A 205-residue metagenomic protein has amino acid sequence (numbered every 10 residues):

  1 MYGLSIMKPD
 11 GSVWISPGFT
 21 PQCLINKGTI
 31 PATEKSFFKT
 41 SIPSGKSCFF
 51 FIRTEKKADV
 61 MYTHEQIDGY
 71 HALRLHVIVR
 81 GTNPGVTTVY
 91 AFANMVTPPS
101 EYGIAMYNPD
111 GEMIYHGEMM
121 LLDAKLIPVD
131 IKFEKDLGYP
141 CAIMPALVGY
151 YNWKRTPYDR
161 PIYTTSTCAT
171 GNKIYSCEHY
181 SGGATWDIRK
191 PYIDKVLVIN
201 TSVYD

Functional and structural regions predicted by a protein language model:
M1-F37, I78-T156, H179-D205: Extracellular receptor-binding modules and their adjoining Ser/Thr/Gly/Asp/Asn-rich linkers
G11, G69, G111, G171-N172: Intrinsic-disorder/low-complexity loop/linker signature
C23-K27, K46-F49, Y70-L75: Short, hydrophobic/aromatic-rich segments at coil-to-beta transitions
F37-T40, G69-R80, N172-C177: Generic recognition of long tandem-repeat/solenoid scaffolds
P43-K56, A142-V148: Change to "...patches in solvent-exposed regions of secreted, membrane-anchored, or virion-exposed structural
K56-R80, V86: A cross-kingdom feature marking solvent-exposed beta-strand/loop segments within repeated, beta-rich binding/scaffold
R160, T164-S176: Long, low-complexity, charged/polar intrinsically disordered accessory regions
